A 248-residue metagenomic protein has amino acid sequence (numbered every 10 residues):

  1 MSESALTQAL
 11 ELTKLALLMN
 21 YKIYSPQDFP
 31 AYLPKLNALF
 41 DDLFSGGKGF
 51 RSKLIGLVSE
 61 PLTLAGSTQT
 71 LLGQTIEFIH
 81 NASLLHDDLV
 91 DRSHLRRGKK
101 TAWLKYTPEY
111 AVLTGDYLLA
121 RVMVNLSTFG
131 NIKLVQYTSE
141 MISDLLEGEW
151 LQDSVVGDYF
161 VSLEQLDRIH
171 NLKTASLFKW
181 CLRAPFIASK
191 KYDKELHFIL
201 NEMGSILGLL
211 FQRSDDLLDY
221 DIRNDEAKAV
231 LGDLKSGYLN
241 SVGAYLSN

Functional and structural regions predicted by a protein language model:
M1-L85, L89-L104, Q152-L163, D221-D225: Conserved N-terminal diphosphate/IPP-binding helix and adjacent helical/loop segment of trans-prenyltransferase domains
L33-T75, L163-L207, N240-S247: Alpha-helical phosphate/pyrophosphate-handling elements in metalloenzyme active cores
E60, L85-K105, M123, L145-G157 (+2 more regions): Acidic, Mg2+-coordinating active-site segments of isoprenoid diphosphate-utilizing enzymes
T75-N81, Y137-D144, I206-L209, R213: Alpha-helical scaffold segments in carbohydrate-active enzymes
Y106-Y110, I169, L231: Short alpha-helix boundary/capping segments
V112-L119, Y245-L246: Post-HExxH zinc-binding segment in Zn-dependent metallohydrolases
M123-I142: Transmembrane helix-loop-helix
N131-K133, L151-Q152, R168-H170: Phosphate/pyrophosphate-binding betaalpha-module
